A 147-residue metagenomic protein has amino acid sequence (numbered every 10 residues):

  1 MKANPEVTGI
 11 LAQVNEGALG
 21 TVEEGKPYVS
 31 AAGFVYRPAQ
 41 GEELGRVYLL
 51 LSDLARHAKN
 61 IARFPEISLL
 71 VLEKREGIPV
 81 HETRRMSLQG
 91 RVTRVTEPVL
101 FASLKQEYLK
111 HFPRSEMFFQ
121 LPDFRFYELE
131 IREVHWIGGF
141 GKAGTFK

Functional and structural regions predicted by a protein language model:
M1-A62: An N-terminal domain-cap segment
E16-G17, I67, R114: A general structural signal for well-ordered secondary-structure junctions
A18, A31, L88, W136-G139: Short glycine/serine/threonine-biased micro-segments
V29-A31, R85-Q89, A143-T145: Well-ordered beta-strand positions in beta-sheet-rich domains
V47-L51, L88, Y127-L129, H135-W136: Short hydrophobic-aromatic micro-motifs
L54-H111, L121-F124, I131: Short, structured beta-strand-loop surface elements
E116-K147: C-terminal edge-of-domain segments
